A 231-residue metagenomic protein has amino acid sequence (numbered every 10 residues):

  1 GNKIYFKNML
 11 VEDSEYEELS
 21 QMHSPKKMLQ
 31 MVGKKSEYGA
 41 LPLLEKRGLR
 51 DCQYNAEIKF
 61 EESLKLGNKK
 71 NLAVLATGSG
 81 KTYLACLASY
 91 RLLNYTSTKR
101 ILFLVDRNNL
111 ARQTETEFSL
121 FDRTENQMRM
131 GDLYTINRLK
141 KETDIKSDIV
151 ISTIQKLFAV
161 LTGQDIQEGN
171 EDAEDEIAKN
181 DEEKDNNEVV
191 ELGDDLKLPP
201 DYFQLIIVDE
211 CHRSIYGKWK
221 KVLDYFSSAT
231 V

Functional and structural regions predicted by a protein language model:
G1-R100, N109-E125, I145-I149, Q155-E188 (+3 more regions): ATP-dependent helicase/translocase motor core
L49, F103, V208: Conserved SAM-binding loop
S97-K99, Y202-F203, S227-T230: Short glycine-/polar-rich loops that comprise or flank the Walker A/P-loop and associated switch/sensor motifs
N108, M130-K140, I154-A159: Conserved helicase motor
T114, L161-G163, C211-K221: Conserved ATPase-coupling elements of RecA-like P-loop NTPase cores
V150, I206: Receiver (REC) domain switch-region micro-motif
T153, D209-E210: Walker B catalytic acidic pair
L192-P199, R213-V231: Short, conserved "post-DEAD/DEAH" coupling segment immediately C-terminal to helicase motif II within the SF2/RecA-like
